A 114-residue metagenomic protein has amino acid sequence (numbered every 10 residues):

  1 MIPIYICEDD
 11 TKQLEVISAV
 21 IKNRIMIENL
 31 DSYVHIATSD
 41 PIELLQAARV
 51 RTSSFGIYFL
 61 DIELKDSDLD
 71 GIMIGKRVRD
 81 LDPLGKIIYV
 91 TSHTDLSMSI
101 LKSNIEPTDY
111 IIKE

Functional and structural regions predicted by a protein language model:
M1-Y5, E15-S18: Non-catalytic signal-transmission and effector/linker regions of two-component phosphorelay proteins
E8: Conserved acidic carboxylate
T11-S18, S97: Charged phosphotransfer/docking patches of two-component systems
E15-A19, V34-I57: Acidic, metal-coordinating helix/loop segments flanking the phosphotransfer/catalytic sites of two-component signaling
I25-I36: A generic structural motif
F55-E114: CheY-like receiver
